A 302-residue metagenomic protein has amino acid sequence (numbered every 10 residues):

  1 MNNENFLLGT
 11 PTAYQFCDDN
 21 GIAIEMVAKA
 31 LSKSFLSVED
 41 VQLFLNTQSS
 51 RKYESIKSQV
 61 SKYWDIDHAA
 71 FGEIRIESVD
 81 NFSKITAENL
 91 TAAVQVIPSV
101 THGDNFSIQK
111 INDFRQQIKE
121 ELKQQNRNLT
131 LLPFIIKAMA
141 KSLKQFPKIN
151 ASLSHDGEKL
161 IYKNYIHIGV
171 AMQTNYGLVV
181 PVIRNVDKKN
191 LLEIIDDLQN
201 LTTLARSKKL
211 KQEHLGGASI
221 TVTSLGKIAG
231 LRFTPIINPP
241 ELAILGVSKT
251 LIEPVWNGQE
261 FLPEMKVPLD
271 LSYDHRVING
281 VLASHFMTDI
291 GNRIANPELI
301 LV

Functional and structural regions predicted by a protein language model:
N3, T12, F16, N20-I22 (+2 more regions): C-terminal catalytic/motor cores of large multi-domain enzyme assemblies
N3-L8, I24-L36: Short acidic, glycine/serine/threonine-rich helix-capping segments at coil-helix boundaries
